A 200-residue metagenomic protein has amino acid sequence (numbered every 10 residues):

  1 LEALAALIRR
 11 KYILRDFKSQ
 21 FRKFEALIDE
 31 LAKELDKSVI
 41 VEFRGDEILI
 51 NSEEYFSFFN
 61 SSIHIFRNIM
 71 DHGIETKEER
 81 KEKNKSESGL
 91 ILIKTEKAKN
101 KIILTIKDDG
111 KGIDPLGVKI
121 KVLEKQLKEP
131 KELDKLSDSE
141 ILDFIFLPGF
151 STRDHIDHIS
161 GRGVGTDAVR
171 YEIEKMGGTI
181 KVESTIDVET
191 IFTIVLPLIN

Functional and structural regions predicted by a protein language model:
L1-I48, S52-F56, S62: Signal-transmission coiled-coils
D36-F43, E47-F56, S61-N200: Conserved glycine-centered short motifs in functionally critical loops
